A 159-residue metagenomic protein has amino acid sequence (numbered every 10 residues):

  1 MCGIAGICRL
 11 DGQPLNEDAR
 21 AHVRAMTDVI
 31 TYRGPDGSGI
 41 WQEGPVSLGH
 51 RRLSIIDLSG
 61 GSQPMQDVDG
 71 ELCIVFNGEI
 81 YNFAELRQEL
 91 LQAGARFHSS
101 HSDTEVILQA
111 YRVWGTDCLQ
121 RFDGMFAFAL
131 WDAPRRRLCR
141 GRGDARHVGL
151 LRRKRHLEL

Functional and structural regions predicted by a protein language model:
M1-L159: Cysteine-centered catalytic environments shared across enzyme families
